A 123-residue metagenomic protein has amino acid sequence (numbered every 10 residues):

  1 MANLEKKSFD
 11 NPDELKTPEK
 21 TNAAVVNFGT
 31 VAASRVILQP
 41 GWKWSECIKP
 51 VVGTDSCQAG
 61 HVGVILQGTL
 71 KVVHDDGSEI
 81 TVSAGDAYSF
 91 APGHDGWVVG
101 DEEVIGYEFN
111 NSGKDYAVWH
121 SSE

Functional and structural regions predicted by a protein language model:
M1-I37, S45-E46, S121-S122: A short, N-terminal "cap"/entry segment at the start of jelly-roll beta-barrel domains of the cupin/DSBH fold
N27-F28, W42-C57: Catalytic core of non-heme Fe(II) oxygenases with the double-stranded beta-helix
P40, N111-E123: Glyoxalase I/VOC metalloenzyme domain signal
K43-W44, G68-V73, G96: Short beta-strand segments in beta-sandwich/barrel cores
P50-D76: Glycine- and acidic-residue-biased ligand/ion/polar-headgroup-sensing regions
H74-G93: Short acidic-glycine-tyrosine-enriched beta hairpin
A91-Y116: Ligand-binding loop in jelly-roll beta-barrel domains
